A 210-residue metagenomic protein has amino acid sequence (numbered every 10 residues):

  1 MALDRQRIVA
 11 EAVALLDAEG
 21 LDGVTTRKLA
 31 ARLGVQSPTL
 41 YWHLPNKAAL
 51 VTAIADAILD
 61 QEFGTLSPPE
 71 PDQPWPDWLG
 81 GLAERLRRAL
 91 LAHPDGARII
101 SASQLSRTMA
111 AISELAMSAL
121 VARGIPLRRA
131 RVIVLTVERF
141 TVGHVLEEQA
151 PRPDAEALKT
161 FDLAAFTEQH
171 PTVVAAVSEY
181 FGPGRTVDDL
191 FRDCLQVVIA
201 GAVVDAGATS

Functional and structural regions predicted by a protein language model:
M1-Q6, R27, P68-P69, V203-S210: Actinobacteria-biased recognition of intrinsically disordered, low-complexity terminal regions
R7, E11, L15-A49, A53: Helix-turn-helix
D56-Q61: Short, basic, alpha-helical segments at the C-terminal edge of helix-turn-helix-like DNA-binding modules
G64-A110, A130, V137: Hydrophobic alpha-helical connector segments
G81-L82, I100-T136, V142-L146, K159-T172 (+1 more regions): Amphipathic alpha-helical packing segments from all-alpha helical-bundle domains
A89-A92, G96, A122, R139-E147 (+1 more regions): Amphipathic alpha-helical interaction surfaces
A150, D154-S210: C-terminal peripheral helix-coil segments that are non-catalytic and often amphipathic
